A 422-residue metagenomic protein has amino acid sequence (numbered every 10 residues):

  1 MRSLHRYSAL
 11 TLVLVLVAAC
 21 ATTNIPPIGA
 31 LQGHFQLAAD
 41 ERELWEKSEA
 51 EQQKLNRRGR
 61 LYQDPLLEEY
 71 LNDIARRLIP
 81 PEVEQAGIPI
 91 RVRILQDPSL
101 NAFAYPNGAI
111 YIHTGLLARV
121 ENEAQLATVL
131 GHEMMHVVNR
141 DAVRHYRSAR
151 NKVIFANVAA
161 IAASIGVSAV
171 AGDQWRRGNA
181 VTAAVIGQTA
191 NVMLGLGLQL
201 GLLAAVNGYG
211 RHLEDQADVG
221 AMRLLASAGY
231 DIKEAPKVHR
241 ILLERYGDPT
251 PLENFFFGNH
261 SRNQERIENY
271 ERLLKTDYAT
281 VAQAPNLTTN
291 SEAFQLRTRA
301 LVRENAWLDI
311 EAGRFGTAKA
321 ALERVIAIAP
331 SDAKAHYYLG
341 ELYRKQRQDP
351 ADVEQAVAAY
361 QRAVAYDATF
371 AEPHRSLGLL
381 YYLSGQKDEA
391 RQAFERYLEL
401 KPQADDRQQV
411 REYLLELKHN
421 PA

Functional and structural regions predicted by a protein language model:
M1-L10: Bacterial N-terminal signal peptides that target proteins for export
V17-A19: C-terminal motif of bacterial Sec signal peptides marking the signal peptidase cleavage site
A21-D173, L203-G208, Q216-H260, Q264 (+12 more regions): Peri-catalytic and regulatory segments of divalent metal-dependent proteins
N157-Q199, Y397: Short hydrophobic membrane-inserting alpha-helices and related fusion/pore-forming segments
G340, K345-P350, L383-G385, A422: Short coil/turn linking the two alpha-helices of tandem helical-hairpin repeats
R391-A422: Terminal, low-structured helical/coil segments at or just beyond the last alpha-helical repeat
